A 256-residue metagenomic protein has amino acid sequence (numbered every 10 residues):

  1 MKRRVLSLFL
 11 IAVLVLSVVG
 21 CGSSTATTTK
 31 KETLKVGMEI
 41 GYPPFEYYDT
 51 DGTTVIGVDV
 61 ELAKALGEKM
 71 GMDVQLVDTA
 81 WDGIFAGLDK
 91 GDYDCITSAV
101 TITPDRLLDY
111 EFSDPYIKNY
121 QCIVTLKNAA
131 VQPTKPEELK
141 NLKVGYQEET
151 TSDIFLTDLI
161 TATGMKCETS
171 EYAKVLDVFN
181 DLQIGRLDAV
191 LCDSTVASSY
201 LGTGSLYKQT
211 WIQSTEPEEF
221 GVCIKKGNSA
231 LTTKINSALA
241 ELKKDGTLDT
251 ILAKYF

Functional and structural regions predicted by a protein language model:
M1-T33: Short, low-complexity disordered leader/linker segments with a strong preference for bacterial N-terminal type II
S23-A26, D73-Q75, T151-S170, G202-I212 (+1 more regions): Ligand-binding clefts/hinges and TM-proximal coupling segments of bilobed small-molecule sensing domains
T27-T28, L126-V144: Flexible hinge/capping segments at coil-to-helix
T28-V100, E171: Extracytoplasmic small-molecule ligand-binding "clamshell" domains of the periplasmic binding protein/Venus flytrap
K35-M38, P136-S152: Short loop->beta-strand "edge-of-pocket" segments that line small-molecule binding or catalytic clefts across diverse
I40, K118-K127, S194, S198-A240 (+1 more regions): Periplasmic-binding protein-like
G71-D73, D89-S98, L142-K143, K174 (+2 more regions): Alpha-to-beta junction loops
G83, V100-D109, F155-D158, D181-I184 (+1 more regions): A ligand-binding cleft/hinge motif common to bilobed small-molecule-binding domains
